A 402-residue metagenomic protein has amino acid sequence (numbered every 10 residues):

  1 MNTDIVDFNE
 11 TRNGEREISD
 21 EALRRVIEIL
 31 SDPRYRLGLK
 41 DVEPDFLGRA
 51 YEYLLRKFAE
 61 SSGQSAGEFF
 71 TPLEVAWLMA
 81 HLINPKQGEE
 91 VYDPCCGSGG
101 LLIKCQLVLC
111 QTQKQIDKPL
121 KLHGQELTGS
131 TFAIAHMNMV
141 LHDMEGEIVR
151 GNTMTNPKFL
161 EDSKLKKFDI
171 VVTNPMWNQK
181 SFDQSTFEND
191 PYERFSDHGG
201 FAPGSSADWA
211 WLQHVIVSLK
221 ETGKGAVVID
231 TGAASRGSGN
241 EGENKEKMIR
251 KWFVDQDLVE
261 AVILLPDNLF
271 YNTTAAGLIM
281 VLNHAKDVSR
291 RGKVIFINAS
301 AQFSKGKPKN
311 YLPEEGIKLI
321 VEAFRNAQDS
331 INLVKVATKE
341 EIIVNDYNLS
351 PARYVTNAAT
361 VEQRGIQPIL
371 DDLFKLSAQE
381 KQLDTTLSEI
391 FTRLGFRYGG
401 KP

Functional and structural regions predicted by a protein language model:
M1-Q87, E147-K158, D162, L264-N268 (+2 more regions): Non-catalytic, mostly N-terminal accessory regions of nucleic-acid modification and defense proteins
R16, K40, C95, G124-T128 (+7 more regions): Hydrophobic alpha-helical scaffolding
S65-T173, N178-N189, F195-H198, W209 (+4 more regions): Conserved S-adenosyl-L-methionine
C110, V140, M176, K220 (+9 more regions): Hydrophobic alpha-helix feature that most strongly marks membrane-spanning transmembrane helices and their immediate
H123-Q125, V149, A226, I263 (+2 more regions): Hydrophobic/aromatic beta-strand patches that form the interior of the parallel beta-sheet core in alpha/beta enzyme
F201-L282: Conserved Class I SAM-dependent methyltransferase catalytic core
I249, L258-V259, Y271-R325: C-terminal, active-site-flanking charged/polar segments
